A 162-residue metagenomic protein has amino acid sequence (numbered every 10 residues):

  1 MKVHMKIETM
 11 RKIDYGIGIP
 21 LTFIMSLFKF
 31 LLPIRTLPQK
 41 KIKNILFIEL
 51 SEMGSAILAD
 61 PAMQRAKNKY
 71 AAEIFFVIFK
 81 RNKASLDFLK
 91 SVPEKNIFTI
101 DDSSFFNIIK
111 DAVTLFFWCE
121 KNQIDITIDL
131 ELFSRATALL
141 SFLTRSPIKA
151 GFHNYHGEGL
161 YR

Functional and structural regions predicted by a protein language model:
K2-I42: Positively charged, low-complexity intrinsically disordered leader regions
K2-R11, F98-R162: Conserved nucleotide-diphosphate donor binding/catalytic pocket of glycan-assembly enzymes
I48-A59: A short, glycine/small-residue-rich beta-strand->loop->alpha-helix junction that serves as a flexible
D60-K69, E120: Surface-exposed amphipathic alpha-helices with a cationic face
E73-K80, A150-G151: Short internal beta-strands
N82-D87: Short, charged/polar "capping" segments at the starts of alpha-helices and the immediately preceding loops
K90-P93, T144-S146: Short, structured coil segments at secondary-structure junctions
